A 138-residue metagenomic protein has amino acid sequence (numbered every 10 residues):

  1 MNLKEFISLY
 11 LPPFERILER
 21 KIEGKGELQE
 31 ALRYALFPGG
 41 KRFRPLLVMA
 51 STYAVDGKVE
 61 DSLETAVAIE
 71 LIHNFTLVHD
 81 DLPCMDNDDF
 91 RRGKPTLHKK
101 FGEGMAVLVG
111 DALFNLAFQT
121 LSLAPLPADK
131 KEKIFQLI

Functional and structural regions predicted by a protein language model:
M1-I72, V78, C84-N87, R91-R92: Conserved N-terminal diphosphate/IPP-binding helix and adjacent helical/loop segment of trans-prenyltransferase domains
K4, S8, S62, E103-V107 (+1 more regions): Amphipathic, non-membrane alpha-helical segments in soluble helical-bundle scaffolds
I22-G24, P38-G39, V107-L108, N115-L116 (+1 more regions): All-alpha helical catalytic cores of prenyl diphosphate-utilizing isoprenoid enzymes
K41-P45, T65, E103, V107-N115: Short alpha-helical patches at coil-to-helix transitions and adjacent helical residues in well-structured domains
M49-Y53, N115-L123: Short glycine/serine- and small hydrophobic-enriched flexible loop segments
L71-F75, K94-P95, K133-I138: Short, mixed-charge aromatic SLiMs
N87-L113: Divalent-cation-assisted or electrostatically stabilized phosphate/pyrophosphate-binding catalytic cores
